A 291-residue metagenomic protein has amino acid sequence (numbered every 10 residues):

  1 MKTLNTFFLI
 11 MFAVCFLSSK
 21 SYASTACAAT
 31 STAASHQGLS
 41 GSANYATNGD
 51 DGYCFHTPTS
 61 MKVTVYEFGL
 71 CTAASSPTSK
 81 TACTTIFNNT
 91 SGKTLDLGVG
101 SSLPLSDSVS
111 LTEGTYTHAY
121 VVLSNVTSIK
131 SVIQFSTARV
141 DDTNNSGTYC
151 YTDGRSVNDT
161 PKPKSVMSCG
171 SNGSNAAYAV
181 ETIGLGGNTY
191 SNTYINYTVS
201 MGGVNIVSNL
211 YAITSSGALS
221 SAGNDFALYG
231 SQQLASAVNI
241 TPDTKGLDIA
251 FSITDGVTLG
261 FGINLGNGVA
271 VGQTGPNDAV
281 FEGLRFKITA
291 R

Functional and structural regions predicted by a protein language model:
M1-F8: Bacterial N-terminal signal peptides that target proteins for export
F8-F16: Bacterial N-terminal signal peptides
L17-A23: Sec/Tat signal peptide C-region and signal peptidase I cleavage site
S24-R291: A short, solvent-exposed, low-complexity linear motif enriched for acidic/polar residues with Pro/Gly/Ser/Thr
